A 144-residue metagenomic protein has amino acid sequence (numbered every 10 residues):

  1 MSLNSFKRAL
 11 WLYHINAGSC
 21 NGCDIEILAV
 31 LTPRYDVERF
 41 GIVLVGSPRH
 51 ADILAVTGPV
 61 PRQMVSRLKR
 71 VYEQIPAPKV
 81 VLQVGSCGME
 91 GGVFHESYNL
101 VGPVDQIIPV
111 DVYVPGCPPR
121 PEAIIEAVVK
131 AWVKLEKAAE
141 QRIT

Functional and structural regions predicted by a protein language model:
M1-T144: Iron-sulfur-associated redox domains of electron-transfer enzymes in respiratory and anaerobic energy metabolism
